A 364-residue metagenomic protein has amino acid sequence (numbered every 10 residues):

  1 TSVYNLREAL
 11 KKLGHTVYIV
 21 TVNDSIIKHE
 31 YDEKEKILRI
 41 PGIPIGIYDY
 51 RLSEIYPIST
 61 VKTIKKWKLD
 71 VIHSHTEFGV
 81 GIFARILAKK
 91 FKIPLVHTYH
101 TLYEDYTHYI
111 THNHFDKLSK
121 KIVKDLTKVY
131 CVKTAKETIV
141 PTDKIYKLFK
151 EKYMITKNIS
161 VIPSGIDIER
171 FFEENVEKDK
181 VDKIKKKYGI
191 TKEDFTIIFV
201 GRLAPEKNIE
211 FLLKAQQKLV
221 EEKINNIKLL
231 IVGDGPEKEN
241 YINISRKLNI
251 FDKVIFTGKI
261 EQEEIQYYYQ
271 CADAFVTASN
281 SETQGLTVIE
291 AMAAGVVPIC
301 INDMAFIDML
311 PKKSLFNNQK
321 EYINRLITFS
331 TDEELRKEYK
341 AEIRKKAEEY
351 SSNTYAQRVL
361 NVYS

Functional and structural regions predicted by a protein language model:
T1, F195-K218, L229, P236-I242: A conserved mid-protein helix/loop that constitutes part of the nucleotide-sugar donor-binding site
T1-R39, L360: N-terminal subdomain of nucleotide-sugar transferases
N23, K144, G165: Carbohydrate-associated surface elements
I242-I260: Nucleotide-activated donor-binding/catalytic signature segment of Leloir-type glycosyltransferases, i.e., the conserved
K259-I260, Y267-A272: Short alpha-helical donor nucleotide-sugar binding micro-motif in glycosyltransferases
N280: Aromatic "clamp/platform" in nucleotide-sugar-dependent glycosyltransferases that forms part of the donor/acceptor
A293, V297-C300: Short hydrophobic beta-strand element within catalytic cores of glycosyltransferases and related nucleotide-activated
I301, I307-T328: Change "using UDP/GDP/dTDP sugars" to "using nucleotide sugars
